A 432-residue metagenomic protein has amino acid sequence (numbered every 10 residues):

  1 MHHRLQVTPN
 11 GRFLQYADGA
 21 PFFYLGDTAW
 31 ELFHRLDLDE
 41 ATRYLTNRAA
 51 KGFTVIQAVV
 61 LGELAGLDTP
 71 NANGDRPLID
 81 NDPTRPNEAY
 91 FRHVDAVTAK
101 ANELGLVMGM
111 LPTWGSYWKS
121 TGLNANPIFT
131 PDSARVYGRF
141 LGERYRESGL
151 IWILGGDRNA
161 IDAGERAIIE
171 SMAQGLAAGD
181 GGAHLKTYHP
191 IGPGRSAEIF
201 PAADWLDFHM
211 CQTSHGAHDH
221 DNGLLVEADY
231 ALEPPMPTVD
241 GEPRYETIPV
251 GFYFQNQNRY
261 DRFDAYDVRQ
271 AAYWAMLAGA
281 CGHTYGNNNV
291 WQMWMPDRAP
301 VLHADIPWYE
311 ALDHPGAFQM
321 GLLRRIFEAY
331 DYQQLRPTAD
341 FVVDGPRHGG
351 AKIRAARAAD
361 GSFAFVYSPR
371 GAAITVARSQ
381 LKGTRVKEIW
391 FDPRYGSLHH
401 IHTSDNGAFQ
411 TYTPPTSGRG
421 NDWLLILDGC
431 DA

Functional and structural regions predicted by a protein language model:
H2-H220: Active-site mouth of glycoside hydrolases
Q6-N10, R357-G361, S404-N406: Short, ordered beta-strand-loop transition motifs
A20, E246-I248, D264-H402, P415-A432: Aromatic- and carboxylate-lined catalytic core of secreted/periplasmic carbohydrate-active enzymes
G26-W30, Q380-K382, D405-G407: A short, sequence-level motif marking secondary-structure junctions
M108, T238, E388: Hydrophobic anchor at the start of a short beta-strand that flanks the dinucleotide cofactor-binding loop
V136, E143, E147-L150, G156-E310: Extracellular glycoside hydrolase catalytic/binding regions
G155, I401-D405: Active-site signature of cysteine proteases
